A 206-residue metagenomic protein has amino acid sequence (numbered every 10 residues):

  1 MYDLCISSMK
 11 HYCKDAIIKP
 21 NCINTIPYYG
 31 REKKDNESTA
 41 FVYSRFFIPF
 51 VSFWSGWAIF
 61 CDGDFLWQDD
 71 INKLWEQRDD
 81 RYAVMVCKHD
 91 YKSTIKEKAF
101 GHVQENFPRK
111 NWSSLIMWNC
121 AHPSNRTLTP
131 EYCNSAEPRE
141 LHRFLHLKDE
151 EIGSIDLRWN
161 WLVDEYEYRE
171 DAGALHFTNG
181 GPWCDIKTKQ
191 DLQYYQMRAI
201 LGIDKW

Functional and structural regions predicted by a protein language model:
M1-S44, V51-W54, Y194-W206: N-terminal anchoring/stem segment of glycosyltransferases
M9, P49, D64, I116 (+1 more regions): A residue-level signal for conserved active-site and pocket-lining positions in enzyme catalytic cores
K19-C22, L115-W206: A glycosyltransferase accessory/donor-loop signature
N24-Y29, K92-T94, N160-D164: A short acidic, often aromatic-flanked loop/helix-cap motif at beta-alpha or helix-coil junctions that lines enzyme
E32-C61, D69, H102, N111-S113: A conserved donor-nucleotide-binding helix/loop in the catalytic core of Leloir-type glycosyltransferases
W67-H102: Conserved donor-nucleotide/metal-binding helix-loop-beta segment in metal-dependent transferases, i.e., the alpha-helix
I95-G101, F107-S114, W118-S124: Internal, well-ordered alpha/beta segment that forms a basic, Gly-enriched binding/recognition surface
